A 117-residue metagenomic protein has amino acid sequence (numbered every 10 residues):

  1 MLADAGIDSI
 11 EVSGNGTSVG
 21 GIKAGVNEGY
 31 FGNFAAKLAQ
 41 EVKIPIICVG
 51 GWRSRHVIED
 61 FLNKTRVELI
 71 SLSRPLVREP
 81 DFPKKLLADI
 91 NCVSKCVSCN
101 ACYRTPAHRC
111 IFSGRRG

Functional and structural regions predicted by a protein language model:
M1-G117: Flavin-dependent oxidoreductase catalytic cores
